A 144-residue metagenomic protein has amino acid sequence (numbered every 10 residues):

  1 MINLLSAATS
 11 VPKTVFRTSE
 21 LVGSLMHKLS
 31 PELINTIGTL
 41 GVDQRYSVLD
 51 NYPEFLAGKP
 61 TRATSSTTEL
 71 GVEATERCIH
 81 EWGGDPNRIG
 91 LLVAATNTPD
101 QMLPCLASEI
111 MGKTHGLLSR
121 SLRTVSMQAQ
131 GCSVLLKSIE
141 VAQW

Functional and structural regions predicted by a protein language model:
I2-G90: Conserved active-site "lid/cap" helical segment
L40-S47, S65, N97-W144: Conserved catalytic cysteine-centered active-site region of acyl-thioester-dependent Claisen-condensing enzymes
G90-T98: Short glycine-rich or small-residue beta-strand-to-loop segments that form or flank ligand, phosphate, metal/Fe-S
